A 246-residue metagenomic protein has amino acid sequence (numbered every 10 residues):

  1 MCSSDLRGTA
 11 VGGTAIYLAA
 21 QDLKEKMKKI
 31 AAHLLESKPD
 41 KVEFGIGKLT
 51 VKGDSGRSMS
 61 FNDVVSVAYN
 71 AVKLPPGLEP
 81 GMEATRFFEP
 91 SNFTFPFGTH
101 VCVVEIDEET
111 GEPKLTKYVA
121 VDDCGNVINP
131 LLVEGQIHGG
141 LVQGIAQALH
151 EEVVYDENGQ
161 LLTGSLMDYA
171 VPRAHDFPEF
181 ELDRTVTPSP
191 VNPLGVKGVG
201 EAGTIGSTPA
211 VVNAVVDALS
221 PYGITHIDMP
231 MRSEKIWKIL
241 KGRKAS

Functional and structural regions predicted by a protein language model:
S4-S246: C-terminal catalytic domains of large/alpha subunits in multi-subunit enzymes
